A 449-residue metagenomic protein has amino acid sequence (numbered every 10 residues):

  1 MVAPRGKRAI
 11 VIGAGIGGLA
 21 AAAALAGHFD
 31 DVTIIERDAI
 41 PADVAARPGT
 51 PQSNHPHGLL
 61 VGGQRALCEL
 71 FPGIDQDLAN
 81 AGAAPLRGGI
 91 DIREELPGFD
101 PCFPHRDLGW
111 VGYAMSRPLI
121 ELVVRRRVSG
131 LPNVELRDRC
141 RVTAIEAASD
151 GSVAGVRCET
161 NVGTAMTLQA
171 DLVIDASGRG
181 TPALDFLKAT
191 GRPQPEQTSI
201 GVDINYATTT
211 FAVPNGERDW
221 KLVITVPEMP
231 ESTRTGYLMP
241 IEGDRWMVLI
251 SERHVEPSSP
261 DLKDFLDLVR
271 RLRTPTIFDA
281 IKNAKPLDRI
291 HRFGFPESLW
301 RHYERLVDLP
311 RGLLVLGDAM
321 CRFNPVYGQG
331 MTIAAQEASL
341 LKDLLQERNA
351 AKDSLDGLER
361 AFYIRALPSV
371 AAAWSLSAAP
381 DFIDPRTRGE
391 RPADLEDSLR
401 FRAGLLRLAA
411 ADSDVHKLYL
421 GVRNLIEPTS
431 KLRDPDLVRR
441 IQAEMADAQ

Functional and structural regions predicted by a protein language model:
P4-I35: N-terminal Rossmann-like FAD-binding beta1-loop-alpha1 element of flavoenzymes
A24, V44-E94: N-terminal FAD cofactor-binding segment of flavoenzymes
D38: Residues in the short beta-alpha loop(s) of Rossmann-like NAD(P)-binding domains
G58-L59, D107-R126, A176, P182 (+1 more regions): Short beta-strand to alpha-helix junction loop
P97-R117, G155, I250-R253: Helix-loop-beta segment of a Rossmann-like dinucleotide-binding subdomain
A114, D244, E256-A361, R365-S369: FAD/FMN-dependent oxidoreductases across multiple families
G130-L268: Predominantly flavin-linked oxidoreductase catalytic cores and closely associated redox partners
K342-Q449: C-terminal helical "tail/cap" subdomain of flavin- and related membrane-associated enzymes
